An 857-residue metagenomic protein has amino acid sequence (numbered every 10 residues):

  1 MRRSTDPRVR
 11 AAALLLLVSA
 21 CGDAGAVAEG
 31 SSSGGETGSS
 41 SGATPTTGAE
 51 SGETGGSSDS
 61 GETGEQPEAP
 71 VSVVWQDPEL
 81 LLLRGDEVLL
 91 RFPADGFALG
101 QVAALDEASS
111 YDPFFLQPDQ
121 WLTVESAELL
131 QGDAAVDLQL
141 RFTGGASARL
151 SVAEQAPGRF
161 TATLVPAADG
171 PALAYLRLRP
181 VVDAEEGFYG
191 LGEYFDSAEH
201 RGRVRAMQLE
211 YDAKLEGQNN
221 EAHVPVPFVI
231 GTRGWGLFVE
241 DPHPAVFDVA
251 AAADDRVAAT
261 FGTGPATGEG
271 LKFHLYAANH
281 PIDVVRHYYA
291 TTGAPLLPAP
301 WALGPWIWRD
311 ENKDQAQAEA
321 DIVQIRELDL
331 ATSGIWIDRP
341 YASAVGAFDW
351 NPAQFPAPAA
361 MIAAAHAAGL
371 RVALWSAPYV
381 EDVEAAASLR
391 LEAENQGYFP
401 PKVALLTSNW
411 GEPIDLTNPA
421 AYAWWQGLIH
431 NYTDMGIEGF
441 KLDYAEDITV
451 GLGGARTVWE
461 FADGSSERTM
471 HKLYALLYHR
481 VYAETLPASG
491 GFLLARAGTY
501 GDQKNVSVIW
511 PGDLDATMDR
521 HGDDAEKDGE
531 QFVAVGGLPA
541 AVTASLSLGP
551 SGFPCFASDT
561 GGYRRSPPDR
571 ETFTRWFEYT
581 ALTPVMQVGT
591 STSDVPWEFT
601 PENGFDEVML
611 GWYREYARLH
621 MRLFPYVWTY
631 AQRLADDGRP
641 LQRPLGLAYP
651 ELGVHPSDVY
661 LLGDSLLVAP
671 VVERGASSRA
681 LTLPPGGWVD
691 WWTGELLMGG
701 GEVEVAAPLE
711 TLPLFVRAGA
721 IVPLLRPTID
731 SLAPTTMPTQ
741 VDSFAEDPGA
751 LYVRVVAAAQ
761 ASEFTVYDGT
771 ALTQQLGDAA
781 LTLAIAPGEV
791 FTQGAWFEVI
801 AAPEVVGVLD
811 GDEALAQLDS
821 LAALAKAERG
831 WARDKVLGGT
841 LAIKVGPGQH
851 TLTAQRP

Functional and structural regions predicted by a protein language model:
M1-S19: Sec-dependent bacterial lipoprotein signal peptides
V18-E68: Ser/Thr-rich, Pro/Gly/Ala-heavy low-complexity intrinsically disordered linkers and tails of secreted extracellular
E68-A299, R309-E311, Q315, I322-E327 (+2 more regions): Catalytic and substrate-binding clefts that recognize carbohydrates or anionic sugar/phosphate headgroups
A69-P70, L164, F228, I325 (+8 more regions): Conserved structural-core and active-site-/substrate-pathway-adjacent residues in large, well-folded domains of enzymes
R84-D86, P684, T693, L809-A814: Short strand-turn-strand beta-turns centered on an Asx-Gly dipeptide
Y175, Y194-A198, R203-R205, A331-Y613 (+3 more regions): Aromatic- and carboxylate-enriched substrate-binding clefts and catalytic-loop regions of carbohydrate-active enzymes
A483-F492, G498-P511, D515-A516, A541-A544 (+3 more regions): Catalytic core of carbohydrate-active enzymes
E813-P847: Extracellular/luminal ectodomains and secreted, surface-exposed scaffolds of diverse proteins
